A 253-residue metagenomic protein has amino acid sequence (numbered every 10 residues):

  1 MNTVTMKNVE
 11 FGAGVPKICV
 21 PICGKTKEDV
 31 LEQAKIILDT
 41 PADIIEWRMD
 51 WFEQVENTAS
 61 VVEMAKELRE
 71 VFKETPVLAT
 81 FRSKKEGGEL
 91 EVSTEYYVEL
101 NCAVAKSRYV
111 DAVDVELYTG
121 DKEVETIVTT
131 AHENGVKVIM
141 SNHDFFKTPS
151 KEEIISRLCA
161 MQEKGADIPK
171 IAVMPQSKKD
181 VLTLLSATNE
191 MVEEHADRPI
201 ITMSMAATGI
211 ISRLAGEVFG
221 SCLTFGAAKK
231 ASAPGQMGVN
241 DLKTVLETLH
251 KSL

Functional and structural regions predicted by a protein language model:
M1-E10, K251-L253: Short, Lys/Arg-enriched, disordered terminal segments
N2-V4, G12-E133, F146-K147: Active-site beta->alpha loop and helix N-cap motifs at the rims of alpha/beta catalytic domains
M6-V9, E67-L68, Y96, K151-Q162: Short N-terminal signal/transit or membrane-insertion segments and the immediately adjacent low-complexity/disordered
V9, A13-K17, G24, V110 (+4 more regions): Generic signal for short, ordered secondary-structure residues within or immediately flanking folded domains
V9-G14, E70, A105, Q162-E163 (+2 more regions): Solvent-exposed alpha-helices and their adjacent loops that cap or buttress functional pockets in soluble metabolic
L117-L253: Catalytic alpha/beta core domains of metabolic enzymes, predominantly
